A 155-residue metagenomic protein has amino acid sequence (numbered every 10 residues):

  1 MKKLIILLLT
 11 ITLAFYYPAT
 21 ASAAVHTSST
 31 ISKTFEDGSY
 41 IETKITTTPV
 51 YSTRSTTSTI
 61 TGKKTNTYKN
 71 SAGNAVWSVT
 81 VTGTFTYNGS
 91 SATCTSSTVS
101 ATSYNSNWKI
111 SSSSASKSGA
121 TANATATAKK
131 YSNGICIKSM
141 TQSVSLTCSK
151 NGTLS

Functional and structural regions predicted by a protein language model:
M1-G73: N-terminal prepro-regions of secreted/extracellular proteins
P49-S155: Mature secreted bioactive peptide module from preproproteins
